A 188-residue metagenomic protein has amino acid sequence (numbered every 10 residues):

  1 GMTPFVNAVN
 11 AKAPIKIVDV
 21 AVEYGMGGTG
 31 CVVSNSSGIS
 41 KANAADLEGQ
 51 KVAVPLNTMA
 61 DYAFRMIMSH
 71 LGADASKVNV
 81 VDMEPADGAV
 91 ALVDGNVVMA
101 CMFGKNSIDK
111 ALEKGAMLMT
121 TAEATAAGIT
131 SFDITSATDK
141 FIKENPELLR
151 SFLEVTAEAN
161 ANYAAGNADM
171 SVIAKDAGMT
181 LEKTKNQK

Functional and structural regions predicted by a protein language model:
G1-D74, N79-D82, V98-K105, M117-A122 (+1 more regions): Short, glycine-/small- and polar/acidic-enriched structural segments that line small-molecule recognition paths
P4-F5, G88-L92, S107-I108, Q187: Short, hydrophobic alpha-helical packing/hinge segments within bilobed ligand-binding/sensory domains
G30-V32, S37, I134-A137, F141-I142: Short glycine- and hydrophobic/aromatic-rich loop-to-beta-strand nucleating segment in the catalytic cores
G49-V54, N96-V97, T138-K143, A157-N162: Second-shell loop/turn segments in exported
G115-M117, M179: N-terminal secretory/targeting leader peptides
K143-K188: Secondary-structure end/capping motifs
